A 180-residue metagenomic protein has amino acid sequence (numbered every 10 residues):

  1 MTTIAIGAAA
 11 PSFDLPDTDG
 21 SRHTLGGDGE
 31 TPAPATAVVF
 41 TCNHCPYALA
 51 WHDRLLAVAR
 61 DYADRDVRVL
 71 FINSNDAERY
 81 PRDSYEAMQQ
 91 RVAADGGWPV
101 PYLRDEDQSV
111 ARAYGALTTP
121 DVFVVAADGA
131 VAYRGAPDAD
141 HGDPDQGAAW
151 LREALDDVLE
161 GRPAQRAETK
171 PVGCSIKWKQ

Functional and structural regions predicted by a protein language model:
M1-E168, S175-W178: Chalcogenol-based redox active-site neighborhoods
